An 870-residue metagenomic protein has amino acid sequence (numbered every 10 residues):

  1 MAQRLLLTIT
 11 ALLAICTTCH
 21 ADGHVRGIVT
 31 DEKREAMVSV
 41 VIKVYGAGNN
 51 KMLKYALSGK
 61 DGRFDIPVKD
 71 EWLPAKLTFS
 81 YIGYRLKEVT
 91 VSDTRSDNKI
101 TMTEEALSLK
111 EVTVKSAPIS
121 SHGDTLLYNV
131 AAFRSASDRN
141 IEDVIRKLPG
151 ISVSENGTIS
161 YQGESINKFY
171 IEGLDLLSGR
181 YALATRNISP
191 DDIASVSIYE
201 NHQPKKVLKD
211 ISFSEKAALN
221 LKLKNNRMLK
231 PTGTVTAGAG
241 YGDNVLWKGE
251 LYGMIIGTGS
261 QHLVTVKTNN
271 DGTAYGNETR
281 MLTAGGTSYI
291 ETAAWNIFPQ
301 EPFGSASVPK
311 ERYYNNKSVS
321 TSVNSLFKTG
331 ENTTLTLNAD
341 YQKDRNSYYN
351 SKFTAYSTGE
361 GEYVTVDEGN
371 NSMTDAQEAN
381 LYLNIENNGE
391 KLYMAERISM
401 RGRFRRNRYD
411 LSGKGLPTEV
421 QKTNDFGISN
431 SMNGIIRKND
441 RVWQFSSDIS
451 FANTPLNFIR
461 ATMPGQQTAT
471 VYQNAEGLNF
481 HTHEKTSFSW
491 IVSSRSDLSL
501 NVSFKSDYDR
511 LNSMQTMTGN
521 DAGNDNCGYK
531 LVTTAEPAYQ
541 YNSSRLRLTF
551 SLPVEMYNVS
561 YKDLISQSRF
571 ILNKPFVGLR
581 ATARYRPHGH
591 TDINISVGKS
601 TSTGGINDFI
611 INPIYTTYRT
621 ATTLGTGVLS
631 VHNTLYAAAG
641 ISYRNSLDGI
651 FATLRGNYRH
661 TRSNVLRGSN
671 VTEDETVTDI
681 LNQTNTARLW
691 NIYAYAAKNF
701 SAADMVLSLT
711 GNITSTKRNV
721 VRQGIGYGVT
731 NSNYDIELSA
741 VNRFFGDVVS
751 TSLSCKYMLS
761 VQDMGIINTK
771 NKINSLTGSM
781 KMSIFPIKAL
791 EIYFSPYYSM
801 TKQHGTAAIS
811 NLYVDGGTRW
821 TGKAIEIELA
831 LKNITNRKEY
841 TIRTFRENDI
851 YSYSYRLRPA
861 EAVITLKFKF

Functional and structural regions predicted by a protein language model:
A14, A21-D22, I28, R34 (+16 more regions): Membrane-proximal, glycine/serine-rich, low-complexity loop/turn segments characteristic of large bacterial
K33-A47: Short, ordered, surface-exposed loop/turn motifs in non-cytosolic proteins
Y45-K51, W72-V89: A short, solvent-exposed loop/turn motif at the edges and junctions of modular extracellular/periplasmic domains
G48-R63: Short, acidic Ser/Thr/Gly-rich low-complexity loop/linker segments typical of extracellular and cell-surface proteins
K209-I211, Y275-M281, S347-V364, R406-G415 (+11 more regions): Outer-membrane beta-barrel translocator domains and adjoining extracellular loop/strand segments of Gram-negative
D243, Y313-N315, N371-Q377, L416-F426 (+10 more regions): Replace "Gram-negative outer membrane beta-barrel proteins" with "bacterial and organellar outer membrane beta-barrel
L326, G330-D344, T374-D410, P417-D563 (+5 more regions): Face-selective signature of the C-terminal outer-membrane beta-barrel domain
E737-L759, I767-F870: Conserved C-terminal beta-signal and adjacent last beta-strands/turns of outer-membrane beta-barrel proteins
